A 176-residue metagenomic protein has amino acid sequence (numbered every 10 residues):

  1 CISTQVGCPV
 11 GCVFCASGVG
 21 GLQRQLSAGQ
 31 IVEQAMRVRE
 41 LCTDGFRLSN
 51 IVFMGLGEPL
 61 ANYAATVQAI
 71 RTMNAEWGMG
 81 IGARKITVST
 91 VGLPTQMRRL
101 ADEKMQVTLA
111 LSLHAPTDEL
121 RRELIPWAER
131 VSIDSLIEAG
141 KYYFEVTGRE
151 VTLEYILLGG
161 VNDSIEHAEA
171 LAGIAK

Functional and structural regions predicted by a protein language model:
C1-Q30, D44: Canonical Radical SAM [4Fe-4S] cluster-binding loop centered on the CxxxCxxC motif and its immediate flanking residues
Q5-P9, G18-L22, M36-V38, M54-P59 (+1 more regions): Short acidic/polar capping segments at secondary-structure boundaries
E33: Cys/His-clustered metal-coordination modules, chiefly Zn-binding fingers
R39-N50, G55-K176: Conserved AdoMet/S-adenosylmethionine-binding subsite of the radical SAM
